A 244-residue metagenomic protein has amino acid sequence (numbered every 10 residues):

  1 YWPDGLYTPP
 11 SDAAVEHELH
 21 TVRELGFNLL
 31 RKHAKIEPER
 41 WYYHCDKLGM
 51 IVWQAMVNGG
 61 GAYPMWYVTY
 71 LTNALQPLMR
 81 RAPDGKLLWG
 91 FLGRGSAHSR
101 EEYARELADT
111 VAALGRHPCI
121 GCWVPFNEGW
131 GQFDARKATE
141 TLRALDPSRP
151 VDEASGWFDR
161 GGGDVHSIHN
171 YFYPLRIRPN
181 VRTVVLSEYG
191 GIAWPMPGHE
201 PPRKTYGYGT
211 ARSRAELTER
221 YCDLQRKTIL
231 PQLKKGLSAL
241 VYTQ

Functional and structural regions predicted by a protein language model:
Y1-M65, T69-A74, D84-G85, W89-C122 (+3 more regions): Active-site-adjacent substrate/metal-binding segments within catalytic domains of carbohydrate-active enzymes
W2, M56-A62, G156-W157, Y171-F172 (+1 more regions): Short, acidic/turn-prone active-site loops that include or flank metal/cofactor- and phosphate-binding residues
R40-G49, F172-R182: Short amphipathic alpha-helices and their capping/turn segments at secondary-structure boundaries
L48-M50, T69-M79, T141, H166-Y171 (+1 more regions): Short, hinge-like loop/turn segments at secondary-structure boundaries
V52-Q54, E153, L186: Hydrophobic residues in well-ordered beta-strands that form the structural core
S99-L107, A113-G115, C119-V124, L142 (+4 more regions): C-terminal structured domain segments across diverse proteins
A104-R105, C119-W123, R178-Q244: Substrate-binding clefts and catalytic carboxylate motifs of secreted carbohydrate-active enzymes
W130-L145, E153-N180, W194: Substrate-binding cleft/loops of secretory-pathway carbohydrate-active enzymes
